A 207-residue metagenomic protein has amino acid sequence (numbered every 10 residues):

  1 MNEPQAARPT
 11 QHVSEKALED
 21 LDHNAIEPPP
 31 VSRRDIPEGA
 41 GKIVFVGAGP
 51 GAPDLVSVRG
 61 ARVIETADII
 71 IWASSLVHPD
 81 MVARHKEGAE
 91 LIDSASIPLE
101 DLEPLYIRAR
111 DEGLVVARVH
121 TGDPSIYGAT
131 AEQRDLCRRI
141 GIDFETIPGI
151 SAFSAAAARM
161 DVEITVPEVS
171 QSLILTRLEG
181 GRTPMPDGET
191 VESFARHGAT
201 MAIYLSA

Functional and structural regions predicted by a protein language model:
M1-I150, A155: Class I S-adenosyl-L-methionine
V46-G47, T176-L178, Y204: Conserved beta-strand segments of the P-loop GTPase G domain that flank and frequently precede/overlap
P50, L76, E179-G180, A207: A broadly conserved detector of short glycine/acidic/proline-rich loop/turn motifs that flank catalytic sites and bind
T66, H197-G198: Short, well-ordered loop/turn elements at secondary-structure boundaries
D123-H197: Class I SAM-dependent methyltransferase SAM-binding "motif I" and its flanking Rossmann-like core
G198-A207: Active-site rim beta-loop-alpha module in soluble metabolic enzymes
